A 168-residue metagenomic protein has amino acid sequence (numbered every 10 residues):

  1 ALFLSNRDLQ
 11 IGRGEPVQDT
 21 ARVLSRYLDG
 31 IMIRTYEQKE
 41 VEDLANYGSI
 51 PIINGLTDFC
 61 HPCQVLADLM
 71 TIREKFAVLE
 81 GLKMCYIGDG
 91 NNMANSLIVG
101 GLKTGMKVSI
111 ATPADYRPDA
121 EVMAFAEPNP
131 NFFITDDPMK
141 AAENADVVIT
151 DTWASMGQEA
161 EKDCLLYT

Functional and structural regions predicted by a protein language model:
A1-R73: Phosphate/diphosphate ligand-binding glycine-rich loop within oxidoreductases
L2-N6, I53-G55, G88, I110-T112 (+2 more regions): Short beta-strands and strand-loop turn motifs
V17, A45-G48, A67-L69, I98-L102 (+2 more regions): Short, glycine/charged-enriched secondary-structure capping and boundary segments
I33, I149-T150: Redox-cofactor binding/interface segments in oxidoreductases and associated redox assembly factors
K39-E40, S155-Q158, K162: Short glycine-rich, flexible loops that bind phosphorylated cofactors or substrates
K75-V78: Glycine-rich helix-loop-beta junction characteristic of Rossmann-like nucleotide cofactor-binding loops
E80-N144, I149: Glycine-rich phosphate/diphosphate-binding loop of Rossmann-like nucleotide-binding domains
Y167-T168: Conserved small/polar residues in nucleotide/adenosyl-binding loops
